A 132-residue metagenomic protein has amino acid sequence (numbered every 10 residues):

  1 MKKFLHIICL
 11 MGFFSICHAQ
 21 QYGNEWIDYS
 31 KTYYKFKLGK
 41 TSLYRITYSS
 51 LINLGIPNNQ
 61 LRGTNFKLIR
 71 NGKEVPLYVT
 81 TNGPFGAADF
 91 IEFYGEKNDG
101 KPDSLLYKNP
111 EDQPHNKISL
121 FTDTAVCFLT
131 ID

Functional and structural regions predicted by a protein language model:
M1-G23: Bacterial Sec-dependent N-terminal signal peptides
Q20-K40, L54-D132: Structured catalytic cores of large enzymes
L43-I46: Ligand-binding face of N-terminal immunoglobulin V-set domains in extracellular IgSF glycoproteins
